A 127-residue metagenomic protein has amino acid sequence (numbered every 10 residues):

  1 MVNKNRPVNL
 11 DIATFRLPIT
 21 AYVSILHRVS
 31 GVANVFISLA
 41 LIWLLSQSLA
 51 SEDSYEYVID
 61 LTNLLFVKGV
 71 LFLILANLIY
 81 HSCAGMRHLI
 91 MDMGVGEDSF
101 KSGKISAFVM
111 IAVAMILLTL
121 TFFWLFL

Functional and structural regions predicted by a protein language model:
M1-L127: Membrane-embedded alpha-helical bundles that constitute the cytochrome b-like, heme-associated redox core of multi-pass
